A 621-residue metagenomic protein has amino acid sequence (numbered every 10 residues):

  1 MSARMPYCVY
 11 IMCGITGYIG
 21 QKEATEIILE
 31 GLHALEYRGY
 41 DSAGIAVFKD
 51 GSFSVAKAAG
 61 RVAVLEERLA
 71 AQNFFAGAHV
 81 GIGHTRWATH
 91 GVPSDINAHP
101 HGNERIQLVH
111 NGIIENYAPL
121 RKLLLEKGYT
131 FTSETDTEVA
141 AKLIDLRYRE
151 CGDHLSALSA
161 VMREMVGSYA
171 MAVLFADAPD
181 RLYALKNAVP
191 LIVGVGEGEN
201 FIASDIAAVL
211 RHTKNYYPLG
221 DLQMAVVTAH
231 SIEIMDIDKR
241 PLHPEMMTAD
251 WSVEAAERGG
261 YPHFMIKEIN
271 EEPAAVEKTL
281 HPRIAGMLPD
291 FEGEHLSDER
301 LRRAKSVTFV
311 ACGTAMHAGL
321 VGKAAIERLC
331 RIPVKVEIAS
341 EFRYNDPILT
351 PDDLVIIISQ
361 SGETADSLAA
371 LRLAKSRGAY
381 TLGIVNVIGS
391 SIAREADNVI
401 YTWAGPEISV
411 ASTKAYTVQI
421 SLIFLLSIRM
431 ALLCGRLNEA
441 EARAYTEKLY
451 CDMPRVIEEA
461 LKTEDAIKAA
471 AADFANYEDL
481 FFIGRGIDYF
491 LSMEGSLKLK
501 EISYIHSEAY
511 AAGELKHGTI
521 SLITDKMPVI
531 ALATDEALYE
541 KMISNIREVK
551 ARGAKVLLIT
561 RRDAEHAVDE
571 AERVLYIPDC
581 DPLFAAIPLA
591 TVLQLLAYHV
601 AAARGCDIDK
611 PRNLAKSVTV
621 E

Functional and structural regions predicted by a protein language model:
P6-R258, P262, A274-H281, A285-K305 (+5 more regions): Conserved short alpha-helical segments that host acidic/polar catalytic motifs at enzyme active sites
Y18-Q21, H110, T130, R147-C151 (+19 more regions): Hydrophobic alpha-helical scaffolding
H79-I96, P282-E299, G322-I358, T364 (+1 more regions): Glycine-rich oxoanion-binding loops at beta->alpha junctions
P100, L174, Y183-A184, Y216-Y217 (+13 more regions): Replace "in large, NTP-powered and nucleic-acid-processing enzymes" with "in large, NTP-powered factors and other
K239, K555, E570, C580-E621: Generic C-terminus detector
E272-V276, L280-T308, N398-P528, A601-E621: Active-site phosphate/pyrophosphate-binding segments
E299-R436, R443-D452, L532-P578, L596 (+1 more regions): Glycine-rich phosphate-binding loops that contact phosphosugars or nucleotide phosphates
